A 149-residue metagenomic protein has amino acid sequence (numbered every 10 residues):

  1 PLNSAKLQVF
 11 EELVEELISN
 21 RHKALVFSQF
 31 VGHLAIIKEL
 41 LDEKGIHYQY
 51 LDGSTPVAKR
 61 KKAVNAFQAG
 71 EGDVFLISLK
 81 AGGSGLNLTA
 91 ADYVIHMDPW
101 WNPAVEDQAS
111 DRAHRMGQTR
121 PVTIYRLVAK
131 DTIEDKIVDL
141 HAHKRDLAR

Functional and structural regions predicted by a protein language model:
P1-R149: ASCE P-loop NTPase motor core, strongest for the SF2 helicase catalytic module
